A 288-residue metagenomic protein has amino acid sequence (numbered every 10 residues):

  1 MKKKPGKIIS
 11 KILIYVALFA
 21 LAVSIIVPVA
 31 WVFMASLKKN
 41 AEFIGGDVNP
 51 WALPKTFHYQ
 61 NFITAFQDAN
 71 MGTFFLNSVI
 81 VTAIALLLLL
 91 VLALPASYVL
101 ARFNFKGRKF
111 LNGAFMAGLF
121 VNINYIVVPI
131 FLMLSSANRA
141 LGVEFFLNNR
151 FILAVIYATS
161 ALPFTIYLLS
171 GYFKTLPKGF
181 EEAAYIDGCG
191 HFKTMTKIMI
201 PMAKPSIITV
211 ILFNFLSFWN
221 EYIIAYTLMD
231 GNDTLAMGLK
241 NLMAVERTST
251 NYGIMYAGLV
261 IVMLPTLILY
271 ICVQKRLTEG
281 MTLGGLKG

Functional and structural regions predicted by a protein language model:
M1-G288: A hydrophobic, multi-pass inner-membrane permease signature
